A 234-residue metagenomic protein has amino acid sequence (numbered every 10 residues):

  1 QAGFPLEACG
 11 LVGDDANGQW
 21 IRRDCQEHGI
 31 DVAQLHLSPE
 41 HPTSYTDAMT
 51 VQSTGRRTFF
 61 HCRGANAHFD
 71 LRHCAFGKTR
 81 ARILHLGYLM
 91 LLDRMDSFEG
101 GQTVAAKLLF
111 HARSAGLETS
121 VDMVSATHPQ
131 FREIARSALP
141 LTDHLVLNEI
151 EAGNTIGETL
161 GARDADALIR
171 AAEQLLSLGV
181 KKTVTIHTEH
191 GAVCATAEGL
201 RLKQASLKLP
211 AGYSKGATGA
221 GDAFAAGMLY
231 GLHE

Functional and structural regions predicted by a protein language model:
A2, E7, L11, Q19-L37 (+3 more regions): Ribokinase/PfkB-type carbohydrate-kinase core domain
D14: Conserved Rossmann-like nucleotide-cofactor binding loop
T43-Y45, F224: Change "...and in nucleic-acid phosphodiester-cleaving endonucleases..." to "...and in nucleic-acid processing enzymes
G153-I156, S214-E234: Short, small-residue alpha-helix embedded
